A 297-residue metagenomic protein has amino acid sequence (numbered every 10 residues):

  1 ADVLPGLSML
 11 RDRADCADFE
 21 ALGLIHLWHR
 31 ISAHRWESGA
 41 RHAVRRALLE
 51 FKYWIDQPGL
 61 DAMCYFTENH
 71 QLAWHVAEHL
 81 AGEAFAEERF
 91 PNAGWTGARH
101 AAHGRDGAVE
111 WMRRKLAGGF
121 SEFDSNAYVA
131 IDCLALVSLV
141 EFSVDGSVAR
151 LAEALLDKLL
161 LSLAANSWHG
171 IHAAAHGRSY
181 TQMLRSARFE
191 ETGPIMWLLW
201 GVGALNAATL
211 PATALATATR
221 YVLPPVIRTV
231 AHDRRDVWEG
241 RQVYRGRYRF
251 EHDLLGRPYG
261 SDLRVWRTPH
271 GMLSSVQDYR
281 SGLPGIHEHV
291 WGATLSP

Functional and structural regions predicted by a protein language model:
A1-N69, A73, A86, R99-A108 (+1 more regions): Ser/Thr/Asn(+Pro)-rich, low-complexity disordered segments
F19, H42-A43, D61, L80 (+2 more regions): Active-site-adjacent structural elements in enzyme catalytic domains
H26-A33, H79-A84, L134-F142: Short glycine/serine- and small hydrophobic-enriched flexible loop segments
L60-Y65, W95-A98, K115-D124: Active-site-adjacent structural elements in folded domains
H75, H79, E83-W95: Active-site-adjacent helix/loop patches that line small-molecule binding or acyl-intermediate pockets
E88-A93, F123, L139-L151: Inter-helical turn/loop segments and adjacent helix faces that build the functional surface of alpha-helical bundle
L116-D132, E153-A154, K158: Catalytic-site signature segments of enzymes, centered on catalytic residues
V137, G146, R150-A218: Extended amphipathic alpha-helical segments with heptad-repeat/coiled-coil character used for oligomerization, fusion
